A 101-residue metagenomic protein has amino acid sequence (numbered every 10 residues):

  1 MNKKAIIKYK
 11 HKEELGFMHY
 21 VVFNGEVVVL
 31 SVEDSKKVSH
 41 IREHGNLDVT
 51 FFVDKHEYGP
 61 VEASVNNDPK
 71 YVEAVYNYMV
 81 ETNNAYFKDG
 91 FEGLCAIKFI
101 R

Functional and structural regions predicted by a protein language model:
N2-E33, L47-V49, P60-V61: Short beta-strand segments
D34-R101: Short, structured beta-strand-loop surface elements
